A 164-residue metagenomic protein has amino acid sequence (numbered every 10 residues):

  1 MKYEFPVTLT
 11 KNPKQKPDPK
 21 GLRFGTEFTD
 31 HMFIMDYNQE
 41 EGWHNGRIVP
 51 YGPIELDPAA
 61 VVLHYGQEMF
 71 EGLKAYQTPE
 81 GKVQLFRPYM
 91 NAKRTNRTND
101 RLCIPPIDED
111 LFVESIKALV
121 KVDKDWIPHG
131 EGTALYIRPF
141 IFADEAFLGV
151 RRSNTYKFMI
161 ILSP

Functional and structural regions predicted by a protein language model:
M1-P164: Conserved alpha/beta cores of soluble small-molecule-handling proteins
